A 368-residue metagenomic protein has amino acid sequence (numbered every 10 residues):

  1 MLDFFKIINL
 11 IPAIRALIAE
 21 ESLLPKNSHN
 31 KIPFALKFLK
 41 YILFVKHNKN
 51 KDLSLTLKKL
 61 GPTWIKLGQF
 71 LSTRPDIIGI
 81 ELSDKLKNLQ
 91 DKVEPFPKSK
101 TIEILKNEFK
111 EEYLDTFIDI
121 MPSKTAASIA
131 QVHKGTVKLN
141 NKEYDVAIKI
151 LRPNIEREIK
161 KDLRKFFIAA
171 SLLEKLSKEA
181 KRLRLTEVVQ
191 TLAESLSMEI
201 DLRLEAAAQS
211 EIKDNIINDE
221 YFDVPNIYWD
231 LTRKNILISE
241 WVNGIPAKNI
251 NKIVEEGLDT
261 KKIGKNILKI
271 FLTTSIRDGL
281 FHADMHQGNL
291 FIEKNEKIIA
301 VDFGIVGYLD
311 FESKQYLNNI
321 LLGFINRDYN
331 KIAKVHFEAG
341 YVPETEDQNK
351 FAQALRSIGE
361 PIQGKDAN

Functional and structural regions predicted by a protein language model:
M1-Q131, R157-L185, V189: N-terminal accessory/targeting segments that precede structured cores
K26-H29, V45-H47, Q190, R233 (+3 more regions): Helix-rich C-lobe and terminal helical cap/extension of kinase-like folds
V45, K51-L53, K85-D91, K149-I155 (+4 more regions): Short hinge/gating elements
Q131-L139: Conserved ATP phosphate-binding architecture of protein kinases
K134, Y144-L151: Glycine-rich ATP phosphate-binding loop
I159, L163, F167-A170, A180-I217 (+1 more regions): Conserved structural core of kinase catalytic domains
G279, D284-H286: Conserved catalytic-loop position in the HRD/HxD motif
G288-I292: Hydrophobic residue at the +6 position relative to the catalytic HRD Asp in the kinase catalytic loop
